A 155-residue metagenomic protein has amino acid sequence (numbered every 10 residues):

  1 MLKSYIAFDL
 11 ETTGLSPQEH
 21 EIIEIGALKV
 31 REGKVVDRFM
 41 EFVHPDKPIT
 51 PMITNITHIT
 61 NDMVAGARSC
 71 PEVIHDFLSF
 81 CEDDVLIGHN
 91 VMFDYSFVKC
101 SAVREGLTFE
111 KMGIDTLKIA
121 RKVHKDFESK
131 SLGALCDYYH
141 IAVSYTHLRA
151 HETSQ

Functional and structural regions predicted by a protein language model:
M1-M112, K125-V143: Conserved non-catalytic scaffold segment of RNase H-like nuclease domains
T12-G14, K118, Q155: Short, glycine/acidic-enriched loop or turn micro-motifs at the edges of active sites
K111-A120: A short, structured active-site edge motif that brings together acidic residues
T146-T153: Conserved small/polar residues in nucleotide/adenosyl-binding loops
